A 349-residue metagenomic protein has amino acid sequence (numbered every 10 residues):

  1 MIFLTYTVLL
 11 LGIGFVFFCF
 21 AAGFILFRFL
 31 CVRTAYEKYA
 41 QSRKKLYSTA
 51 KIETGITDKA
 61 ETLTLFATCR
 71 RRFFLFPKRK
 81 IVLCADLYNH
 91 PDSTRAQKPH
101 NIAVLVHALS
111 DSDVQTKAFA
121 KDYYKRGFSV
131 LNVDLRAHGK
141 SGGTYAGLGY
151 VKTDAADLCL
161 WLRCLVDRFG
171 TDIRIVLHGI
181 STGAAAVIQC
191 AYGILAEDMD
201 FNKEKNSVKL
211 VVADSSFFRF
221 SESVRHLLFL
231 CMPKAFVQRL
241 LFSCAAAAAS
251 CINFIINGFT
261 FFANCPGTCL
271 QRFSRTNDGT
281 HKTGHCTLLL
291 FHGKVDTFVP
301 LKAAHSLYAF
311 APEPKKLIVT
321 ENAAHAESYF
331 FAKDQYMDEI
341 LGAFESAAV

Functional and structural regions predicted by a protein language model:
F3-P77, D86, H90: An N-terminal hydrophobic leader/cap segment in hydrolases
L109-D122: The serine-hydrolase catalytic nucleophile loop
S112-D113, H138-I173: Catalytic nucleophile-loop/oxyanion-hole region of alpha/beta-hydrolase and closely related hydrolase-like folds
F119, P300-A309: Short alpha-helix in the alpha/beta-hydrolase fold that links the catalytic acid
A120-G142: Conserved alpha/beta-hydrolase
G193-A263, T268, H281-G284: Hydrolase active-site cap/lid region
K282-G284, L289-H292, D296: Short beta-strand/loop motif that positions the catalytic acidic residue of the alpha/beta-hydrolase fold
A323-M337: Catalytic histidine-centered segment of alpha/beta-hydrolase-like enzymes
